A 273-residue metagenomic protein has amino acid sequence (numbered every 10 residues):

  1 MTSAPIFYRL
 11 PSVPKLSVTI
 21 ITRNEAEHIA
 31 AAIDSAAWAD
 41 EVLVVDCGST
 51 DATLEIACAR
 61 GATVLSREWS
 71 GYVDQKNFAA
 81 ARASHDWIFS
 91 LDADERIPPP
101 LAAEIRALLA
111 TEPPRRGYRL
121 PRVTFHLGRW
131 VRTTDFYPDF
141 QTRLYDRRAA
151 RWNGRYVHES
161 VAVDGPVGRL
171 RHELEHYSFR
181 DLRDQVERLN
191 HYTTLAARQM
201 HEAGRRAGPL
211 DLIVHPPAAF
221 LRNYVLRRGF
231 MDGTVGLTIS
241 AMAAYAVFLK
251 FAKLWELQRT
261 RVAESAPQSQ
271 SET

Functional and structural regions predicted by a protein language model:
F7-Y8: Aromatic (phenylalanine/tyrosine) cluster motif
K15-S17: Cell-envelope/extracellular polymer assembly enzymes that use nucleotide-activated donors
I20-W38: Short, well-formed alpha-helical segments that are part of the catalytic scaffolds of diverse glycosyltransferases
E27-A30, D51-R60, P100-L101: Acidic helix N-cap motif at the loop->helix transition within catalytic regions of sugar-transfer enzymes
S35, D46-E55, D92: A conserved acidic beta->alpha catalytic loop
V45, R67, F89-A93: Catalytic metal- and UDP-sugar-binding loop of GT-A-like glycosyltransferases, i.e., residues flanking the conserved
L54-R82: Conserved donor nucleotide-binding strand/loop of the catalytic core
D74-A81, D86-F89, P98-R261, E272: Catalytic-site signature of metal-activated, phosphate-bearing donor transferases, centered on the GT-A/GT-A-like
